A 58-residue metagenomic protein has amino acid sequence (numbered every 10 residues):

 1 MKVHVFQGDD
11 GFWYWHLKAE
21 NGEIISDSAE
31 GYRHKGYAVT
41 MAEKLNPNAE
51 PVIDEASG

Functional and structural regions predicted by a protein language model:
M1-N21, I25-S28, T40, K44-G58: Short N-terminal "domain-start" leader segments that mark the transition from disordered tails or signal peptides into
K35: C2H2-type zinc-finger recognition helix
